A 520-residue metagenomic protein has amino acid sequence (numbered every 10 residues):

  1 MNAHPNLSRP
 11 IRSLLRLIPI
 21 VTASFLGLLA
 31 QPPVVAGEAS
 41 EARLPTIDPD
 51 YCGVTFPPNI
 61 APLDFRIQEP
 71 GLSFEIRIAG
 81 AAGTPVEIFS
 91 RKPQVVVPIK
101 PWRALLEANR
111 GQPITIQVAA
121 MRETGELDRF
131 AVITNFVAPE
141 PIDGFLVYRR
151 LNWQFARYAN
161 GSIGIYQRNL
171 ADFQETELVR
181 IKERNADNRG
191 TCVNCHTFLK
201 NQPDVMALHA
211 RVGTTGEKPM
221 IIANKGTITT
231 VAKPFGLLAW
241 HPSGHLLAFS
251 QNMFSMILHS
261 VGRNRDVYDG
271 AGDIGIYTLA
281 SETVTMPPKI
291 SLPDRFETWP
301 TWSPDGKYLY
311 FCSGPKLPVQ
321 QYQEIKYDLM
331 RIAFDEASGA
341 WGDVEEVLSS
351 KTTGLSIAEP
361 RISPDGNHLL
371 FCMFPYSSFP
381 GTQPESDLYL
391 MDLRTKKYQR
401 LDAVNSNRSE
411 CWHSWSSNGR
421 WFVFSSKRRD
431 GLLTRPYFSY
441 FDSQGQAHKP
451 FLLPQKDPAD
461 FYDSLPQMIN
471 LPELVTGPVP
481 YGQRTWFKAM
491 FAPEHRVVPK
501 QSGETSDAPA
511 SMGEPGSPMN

Functional and structural regions predicted by a protein language model:
N2-P19: Bacterial N-terminal signal peptides that target proteins for export
P5, F25, L29-P32: Short stretches within intrinsically disordered, low-complexity N-terminal or propeptide regions
R16-L28: Bacterial N-terminal signal peptides
Q31-N520: Sequence signature of WD/YWTD-type beta-propeller architectures
